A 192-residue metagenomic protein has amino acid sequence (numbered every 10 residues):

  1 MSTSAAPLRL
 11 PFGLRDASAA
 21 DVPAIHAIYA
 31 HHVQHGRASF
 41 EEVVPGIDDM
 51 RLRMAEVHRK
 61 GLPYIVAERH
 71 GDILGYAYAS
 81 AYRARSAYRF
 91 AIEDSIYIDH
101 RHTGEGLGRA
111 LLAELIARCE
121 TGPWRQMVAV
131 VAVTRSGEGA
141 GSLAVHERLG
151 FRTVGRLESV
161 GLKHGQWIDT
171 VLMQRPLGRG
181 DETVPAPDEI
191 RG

Functional and structural regions predicted by a protein language model:
G13-I25: A short beta-loop-alpha structural element at the N-terminal edge of CoA-dependent acyl/N-acetyltransferase catalytic
D16, V44-R101, L112-A113, R118 (+1 more regions): Acetyl-CoA-dependent GNAT
H26-M54: Conserved GNAT-fold acetyl-CoA-binding loop/helix
Y78, V130-A132, L143, E147-I168 (+1 more regions): Conserved catalytic-core motifs of GNAT/GCN5-like acyltransferases
F90, S159-G192: C-terminal "cap" of GNAT-fold acetyltransferases
S95-G104, V131-R135: A short, internal acetyl-CoA/4′-phosphopantetheine-binding micro-motif in the GNAT/acyltransferase core
G104-C119, A140-R148: Conserved acetyl-CoA-binding loop-helix of GNAT-fold acetyltransferases
C119-T134, E138: Conserved GNAT acetyl-CoA-binding A-motif
